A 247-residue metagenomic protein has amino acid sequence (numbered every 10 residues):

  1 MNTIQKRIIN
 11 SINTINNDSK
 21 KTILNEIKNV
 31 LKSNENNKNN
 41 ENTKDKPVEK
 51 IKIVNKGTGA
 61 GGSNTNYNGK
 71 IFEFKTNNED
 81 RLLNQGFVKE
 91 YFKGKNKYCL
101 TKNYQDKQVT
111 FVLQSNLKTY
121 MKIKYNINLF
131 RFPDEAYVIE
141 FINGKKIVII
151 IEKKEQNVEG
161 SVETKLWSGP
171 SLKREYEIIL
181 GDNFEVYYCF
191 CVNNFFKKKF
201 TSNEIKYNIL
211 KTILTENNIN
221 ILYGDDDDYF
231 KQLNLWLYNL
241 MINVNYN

Functional and structural regions predicted by a protein language model:
M1-K95, N247: Nuclease-adjacent, charged terminal/linker segments that flank catalytic cores
I53-I71, T76, V158-V162, L172 (+3 more regions): Nucleic-acid endonuclease domains
K75-V88, F92, I139, P170-L180 (+3 more regions): Hydrophobic, Leu/Ile/Phe/Ala-enriched alpha-helical segments that form helix-helix packing faces
K89-N143: Active-site metal-binding core of divalent-cation-utilizing nuclease and nuclease-like domains
I127, P133, I151-K153, S168: Catalytic toxin/effector domains delivered as secreted proteins or via bacterial secretion systems
E135-I139, I147-Q156: Conserved catalytic cores of phosphodiester-cleaving nucleases, focusing on short active-site segments
K146, E155-S202: Catalytic cores of nucleic-acid endonucleases
E185-N247: Domain-level recognition of nuclease-like catalytic cores that cleave nucleotide substrates
